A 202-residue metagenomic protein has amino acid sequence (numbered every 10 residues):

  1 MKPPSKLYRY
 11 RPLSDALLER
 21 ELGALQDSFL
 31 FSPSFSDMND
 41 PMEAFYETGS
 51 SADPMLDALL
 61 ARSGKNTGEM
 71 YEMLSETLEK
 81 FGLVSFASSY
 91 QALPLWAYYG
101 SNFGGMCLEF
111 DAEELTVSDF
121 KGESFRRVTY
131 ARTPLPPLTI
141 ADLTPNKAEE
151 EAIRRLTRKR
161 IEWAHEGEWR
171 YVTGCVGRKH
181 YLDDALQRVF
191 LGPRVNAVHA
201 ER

Functional and structural regions predicted by a protein language model:
M1-R202: Partner-binding and oligomerization surfaces adjacent to conserved cores of proteins that assemble macromolecular
